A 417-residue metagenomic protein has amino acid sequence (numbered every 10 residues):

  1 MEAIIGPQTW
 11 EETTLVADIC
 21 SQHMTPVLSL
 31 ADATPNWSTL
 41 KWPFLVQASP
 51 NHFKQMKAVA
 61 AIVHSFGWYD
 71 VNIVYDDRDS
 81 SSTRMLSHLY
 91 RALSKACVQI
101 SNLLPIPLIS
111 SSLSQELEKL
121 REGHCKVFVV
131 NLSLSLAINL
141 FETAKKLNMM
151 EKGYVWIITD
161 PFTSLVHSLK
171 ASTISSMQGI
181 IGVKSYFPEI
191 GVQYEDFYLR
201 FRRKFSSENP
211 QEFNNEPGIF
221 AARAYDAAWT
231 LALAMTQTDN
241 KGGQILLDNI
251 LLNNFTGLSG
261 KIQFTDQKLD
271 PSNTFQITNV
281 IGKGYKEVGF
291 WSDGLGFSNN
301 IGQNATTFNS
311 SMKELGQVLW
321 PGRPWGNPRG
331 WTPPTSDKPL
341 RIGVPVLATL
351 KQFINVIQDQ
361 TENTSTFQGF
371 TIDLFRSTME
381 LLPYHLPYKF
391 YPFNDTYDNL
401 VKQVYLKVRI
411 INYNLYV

Functional and structural regions predicted by a protein language model:
E2-P105, L147-G182, P188, V417: Extracytoplasmic ligand/sensor domains, especially the bilobed periplasmic-binding protein
I4-I5, V27, V129-N131, V408-L415: Paired acidic/hydrophobic, glycine-rich loop segments that form the ligand-binding mouth/hinge of periplasmic-binding
W10-V16, V127-A144, A227-T230: Hydrophobic alpha-helical
S21, H64-W68, S94, V98 (+6 more regions): Sec-exported extracytoplasmic/periplasmic mature domains
Q55-K57, P107-E118, T396-L400: Structural motif
Y69-D77, K126-V130, R341-V344: Short hydrophobic beta-strand segments
G153, T163-L165, T173, F201-E314 (+2 more regions): Segments of small-molecule ligand-sensing domains
N327-Y416: Extracytoplasmic small-molecule ligand-binding "clamshell" domains of the periplasmic binding protein/Venus flytrap
